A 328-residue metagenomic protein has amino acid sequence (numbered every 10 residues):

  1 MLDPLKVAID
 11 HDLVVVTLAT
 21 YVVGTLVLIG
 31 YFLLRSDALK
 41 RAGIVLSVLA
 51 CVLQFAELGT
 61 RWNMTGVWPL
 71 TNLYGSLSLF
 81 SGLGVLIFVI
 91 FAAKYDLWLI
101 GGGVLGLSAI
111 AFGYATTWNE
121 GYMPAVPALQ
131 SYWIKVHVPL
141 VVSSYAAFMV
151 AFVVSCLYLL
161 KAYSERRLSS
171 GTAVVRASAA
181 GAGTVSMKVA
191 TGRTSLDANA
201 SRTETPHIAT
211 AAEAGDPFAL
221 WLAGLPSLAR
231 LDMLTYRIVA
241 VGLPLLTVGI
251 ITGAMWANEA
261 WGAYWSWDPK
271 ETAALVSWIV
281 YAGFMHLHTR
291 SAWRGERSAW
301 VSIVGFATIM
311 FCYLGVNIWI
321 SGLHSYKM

Functional and structural regions predicted by a protein language model:
M1-V7, A128-S131: Juxtamembrane membrane-water interface segments that cap and precede transmembrane helices
D3, D10-P124, V136-R166, A173-G215 (+2 more regions): Hydrophobic cores of alpha-helical transmembrane segments in multi-pass integral membrane proteins
P217-G224: Short, membrane-interfacial amphipathic segments enriched in basic
